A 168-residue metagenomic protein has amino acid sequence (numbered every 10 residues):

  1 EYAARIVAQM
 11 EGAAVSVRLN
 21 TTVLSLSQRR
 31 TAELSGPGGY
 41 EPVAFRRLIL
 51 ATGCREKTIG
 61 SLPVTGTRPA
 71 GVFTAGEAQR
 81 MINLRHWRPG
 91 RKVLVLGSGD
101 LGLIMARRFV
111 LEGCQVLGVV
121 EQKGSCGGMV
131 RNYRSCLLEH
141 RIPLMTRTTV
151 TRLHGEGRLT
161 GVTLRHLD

Functional and structural regions predicted by a protein language model:
E1, I49-L50, V116-E121: Short beta-strand "acidic-cap" motif of Rossmann-like dinucleotide-binding folds
Y2-K92, L167-D168: FAD-binding core/adjacent interface of flavoenzyme oxidoreductases
V7-L34, V43, V110-D168: A Rossmann-like FAD-binding core segment of flavoenzymes
E56, D100-G102, C126, T151-R152: Glycine-rich nucleotide phosphate-binding loop and flanking beta-alpha elements of Rossmann-like dinucleotide-binding
I59-S61, I104-A106, G155-E156: Short glycine-/acidic-enriched loop or helix-start segments at secondary-structure transitions that form or flank
V72, L101-M105, Y133: Short amphipathic alpha-helical patches
E77-S125: Rossmann-like NAD(P)H-binding beta-loop-alpha module
